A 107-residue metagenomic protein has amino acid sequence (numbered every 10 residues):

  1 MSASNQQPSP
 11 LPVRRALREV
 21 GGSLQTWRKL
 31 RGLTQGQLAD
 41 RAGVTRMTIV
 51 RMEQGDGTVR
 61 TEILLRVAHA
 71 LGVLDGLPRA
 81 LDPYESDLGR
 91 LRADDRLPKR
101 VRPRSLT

Functional and structural regions predicted by a protein language model:
Q6-L30: A short, Lys/Arg-rich alpha-helix, primarily the initiator
G22-L38, K99-L106: Short basic helix-loop element that most often maps to the first helix and adjoining turn of HTH DNA-binding modules
L24, Q35, R46, T61-L64: Helix-turn-helix DNA-binding elements, focusing on the entry/boundary residues of the two helices that contact DNA
G32-V50: Short alpha-helical DNA-recognition segment
D56-H69: Short, basic-rich loop-to-helix N-cap that marks the start of a DNA-contacting helix
P78-T107: Short, charged recognition helix plus adjacent turn of helix-turn-helix-like nucleic-acid-binding domains
